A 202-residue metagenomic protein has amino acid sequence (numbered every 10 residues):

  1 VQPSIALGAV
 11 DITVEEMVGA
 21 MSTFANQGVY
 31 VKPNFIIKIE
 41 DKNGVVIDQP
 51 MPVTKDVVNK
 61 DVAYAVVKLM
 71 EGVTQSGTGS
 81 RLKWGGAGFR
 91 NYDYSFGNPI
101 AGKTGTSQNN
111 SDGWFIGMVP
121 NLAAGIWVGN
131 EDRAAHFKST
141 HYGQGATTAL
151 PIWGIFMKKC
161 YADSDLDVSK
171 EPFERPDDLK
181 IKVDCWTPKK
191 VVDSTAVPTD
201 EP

Functional and structural regions predicted by a protein language model:
V1-A6: Surface-exposed aromatic
D11-E201: A penicillin-recognizing enzyme superfamily signal
